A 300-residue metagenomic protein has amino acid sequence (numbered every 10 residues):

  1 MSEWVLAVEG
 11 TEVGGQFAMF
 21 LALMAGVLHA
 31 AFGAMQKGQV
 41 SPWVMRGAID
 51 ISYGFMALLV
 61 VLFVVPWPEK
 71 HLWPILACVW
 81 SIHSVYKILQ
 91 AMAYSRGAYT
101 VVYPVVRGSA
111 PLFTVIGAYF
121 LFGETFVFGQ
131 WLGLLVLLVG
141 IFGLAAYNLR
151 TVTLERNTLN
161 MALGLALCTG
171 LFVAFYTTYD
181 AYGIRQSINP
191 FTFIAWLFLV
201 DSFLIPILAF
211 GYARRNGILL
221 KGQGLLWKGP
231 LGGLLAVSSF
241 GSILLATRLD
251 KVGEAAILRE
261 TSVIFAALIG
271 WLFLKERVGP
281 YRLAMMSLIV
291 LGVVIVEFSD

Functional and structural regions predicted by a protein language model:
M1, G54-A57, V115-I116, G129-N148 (+1 more regions): Hydrophobic transmembrane alpha-helices of multi-pass small-molecule transport proteins
M1-Y99, A146-L167, L199-L231, V237 (+3 more regions): Membrane-interface interhelical linkers
L21, L28, S52, I82-V85 (+11 more regions): Hydrophobic residues within membrane-embedded alpha-helical segments of Major Facilitator Superfamily
V44-A48, V102, F193, A255: Juxtamembrane helix-start motifs in multi-pass secondary transporters
S52-L59, V105-F120, V200-L204, S239-S242 (+3 more regions): Alpha-helical transmembrane segments of compact multi-pass small-molecule transporters, enriched in specific families
V65, P111-L132, F142, N148 (+1 more regions): C-terminal transmembrane-helix exit sites in multi-pass transporters
T100-G108, F128-W131, G253-E260: Replace "multi-pass membrane enzymes" with "multi-pass membrane proteins
T158-T192: Selected transmembrane alpha-helices and immediately adjacent juxtamembrane segments of polytopic inner-membrane
